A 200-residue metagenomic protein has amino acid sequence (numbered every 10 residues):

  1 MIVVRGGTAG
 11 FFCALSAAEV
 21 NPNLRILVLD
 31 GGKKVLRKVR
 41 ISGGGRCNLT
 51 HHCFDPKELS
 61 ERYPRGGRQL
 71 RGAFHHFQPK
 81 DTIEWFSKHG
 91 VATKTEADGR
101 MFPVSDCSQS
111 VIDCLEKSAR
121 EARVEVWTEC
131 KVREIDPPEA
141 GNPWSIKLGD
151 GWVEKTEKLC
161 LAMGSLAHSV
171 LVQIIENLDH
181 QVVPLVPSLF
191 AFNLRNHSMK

Functional and structural regions predicted by a protein language model:
I2, A18-G44: Glycine-rich FAD pyrophosphate-binding loop
V4, I41, L161-S165: Redox-cofactor binding/interface segments in oxidoreductases and associated redox assembly factors
R5-A9, G31, M163: Glycine-rich Rossmann-fold phosphate-binding loop(s) that bind the pyrophosphate of adenine dinucleotide cofactors
G10-C13, H168-S169: Short glycine/serine/threonine-rich phosphate/pyrophosphate-binding segments that cradle anionic phosphate groups
L24-I26, T93, L159, V182: Hydrophobic anchor at the start of a short beta-strand that flanks the dinucleotide cofactor-binding loop
G44-T95: Glycine-rich active-site loop/strand segments that organize a redox cofactor
K88-D113: Mobile, glycine/GP-rich and aromatic-enriched active-site lid/loop segments adjacent to catalytic centers
Q109-K200: Predominantly flavin-linked oxidoreductase catalytic cores and closely associated redox partners
